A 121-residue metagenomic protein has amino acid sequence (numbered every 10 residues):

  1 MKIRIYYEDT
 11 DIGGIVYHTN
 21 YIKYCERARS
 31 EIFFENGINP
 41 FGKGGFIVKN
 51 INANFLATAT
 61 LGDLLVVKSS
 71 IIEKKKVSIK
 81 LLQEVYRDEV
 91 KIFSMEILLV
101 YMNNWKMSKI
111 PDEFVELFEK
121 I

Functional and structural regions predicted by a protein language model:
M1, K49-I51, V67, L81 (+1 more regions): Hydrophobic residues positioned within well-ordered beta-strands of beta-sheet architectures
M1-N50, M102-I121: Hot-dog-fold acyl-thioester-processing enzymes
R4, R27-R29, K68, K74 (+1 more regions): Arginine residue identity/basic-tract feature
G37-P40, K68-K76: Short, mixed-charge, low-aromatic patches
F55, T60-L61, I72-I121: HotDog/MaoC-like acyl-thioester-processing domains
